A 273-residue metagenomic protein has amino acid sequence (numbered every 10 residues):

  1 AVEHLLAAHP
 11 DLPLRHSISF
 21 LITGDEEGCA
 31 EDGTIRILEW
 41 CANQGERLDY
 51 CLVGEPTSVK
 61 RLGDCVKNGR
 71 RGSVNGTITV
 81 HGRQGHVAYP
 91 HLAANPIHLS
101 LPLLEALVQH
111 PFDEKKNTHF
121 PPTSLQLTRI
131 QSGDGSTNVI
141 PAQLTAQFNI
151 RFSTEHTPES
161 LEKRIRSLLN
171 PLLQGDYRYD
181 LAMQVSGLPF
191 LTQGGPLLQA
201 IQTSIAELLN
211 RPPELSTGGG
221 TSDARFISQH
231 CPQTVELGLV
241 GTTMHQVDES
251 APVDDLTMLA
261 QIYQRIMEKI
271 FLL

Functional and structural regions predicted by a protein language model:
A1-E31, V74-V80, Y89-P111, F148 (+1 more regions): Alpha-helical metal-binding/catalytic segments enriched in His/Glu/Asp
A1-G69: Acidic/histidine-rich catalytic neighborhood of metal-dependent amide-processing enzymes
A30-T34, L92, T157, L161 (+2 more regions): Residues at alpha-helix caps and immediate loop-helix transition turns in enzyme cores, especially N- and C-cap
C41-L173, A182, S186-G187: Midchain, well-structured core segments that form catalytic/ion-binding scaffolds
C65, P90-L92, T192-G194, V247-S250: Short, solvent-exposed loop/turn segments at secondary-structure boundaries
I78, F148, I201, F226-I227: Structural element of the ATP-grasp superfamily
P189-I205: Short, low-order "capping/linker" segments at domain edges
Q202-S204, L208-L273: Zn-dependent metallopeptidase/amidohydrolase metal-coordination segment
